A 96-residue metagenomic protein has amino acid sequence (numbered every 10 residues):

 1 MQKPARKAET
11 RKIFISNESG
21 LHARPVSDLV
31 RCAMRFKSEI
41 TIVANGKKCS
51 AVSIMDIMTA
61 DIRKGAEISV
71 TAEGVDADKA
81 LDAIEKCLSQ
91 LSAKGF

Functional and structural regions predicted by a protein language model:
M1-R6, M34-K37: Acidic-glycine-rich active-site phosphate/pyrophosphate-binding loop
Q2-K3, R31, V52, A77-A83: Long, contiguous binding/interaction regions
R6-N17: Short amphipathic
H22: Conserved nucleotide-state-sensing and coupling region of NTP-binding domains
D28, C32-F36, V43, A83 (+1 more regions): Generic non-transmembrane alpha-helical segments
R31, F36-V75: Amphipathic, hydrophobic secondary-structure cores in small proteins
R63-F96: C-terminal structural segments of small proteins and small subunits
